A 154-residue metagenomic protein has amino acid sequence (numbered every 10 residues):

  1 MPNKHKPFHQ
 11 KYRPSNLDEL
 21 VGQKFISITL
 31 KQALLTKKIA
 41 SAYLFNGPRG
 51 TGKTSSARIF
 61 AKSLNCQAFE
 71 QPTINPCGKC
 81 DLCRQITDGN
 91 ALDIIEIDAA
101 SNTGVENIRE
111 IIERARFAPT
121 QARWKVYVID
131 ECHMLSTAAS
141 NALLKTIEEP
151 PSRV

Functional and structural regions predicted by a protein language model:
M1-V154: P-loop/Walker A NTP-binding region and its immediately flanking N-terminal helices in P-loop NTPase folds
